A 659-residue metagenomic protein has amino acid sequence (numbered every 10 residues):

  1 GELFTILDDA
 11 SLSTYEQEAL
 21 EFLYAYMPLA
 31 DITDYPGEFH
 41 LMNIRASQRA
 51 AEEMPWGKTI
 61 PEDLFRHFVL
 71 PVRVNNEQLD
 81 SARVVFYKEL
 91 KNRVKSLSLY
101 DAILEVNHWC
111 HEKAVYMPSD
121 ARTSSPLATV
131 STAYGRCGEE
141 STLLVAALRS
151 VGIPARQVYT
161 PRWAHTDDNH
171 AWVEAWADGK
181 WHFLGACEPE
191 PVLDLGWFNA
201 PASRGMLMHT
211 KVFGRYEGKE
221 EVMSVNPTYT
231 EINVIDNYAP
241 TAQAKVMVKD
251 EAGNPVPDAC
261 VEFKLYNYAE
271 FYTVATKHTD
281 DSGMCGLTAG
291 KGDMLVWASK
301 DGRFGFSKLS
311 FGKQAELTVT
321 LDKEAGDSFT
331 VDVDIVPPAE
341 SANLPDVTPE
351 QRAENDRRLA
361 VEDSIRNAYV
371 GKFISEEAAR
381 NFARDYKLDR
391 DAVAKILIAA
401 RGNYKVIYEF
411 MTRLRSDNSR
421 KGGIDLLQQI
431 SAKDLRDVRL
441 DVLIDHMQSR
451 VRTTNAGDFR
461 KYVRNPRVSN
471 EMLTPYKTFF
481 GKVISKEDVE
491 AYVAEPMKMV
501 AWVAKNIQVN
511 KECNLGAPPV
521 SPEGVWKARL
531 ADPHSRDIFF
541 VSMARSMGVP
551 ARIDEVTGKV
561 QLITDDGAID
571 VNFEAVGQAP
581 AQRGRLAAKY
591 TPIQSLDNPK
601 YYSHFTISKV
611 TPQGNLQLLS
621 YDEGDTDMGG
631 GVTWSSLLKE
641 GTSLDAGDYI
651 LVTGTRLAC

Functional and structural regions predicted by a protein language model:
G1-T132, D168, A353, E362-A528: Secondary-structure boundary elements
K88-L97, A102-H108, M117-L127, T132-S224 (+7 more regions): Hydrophobic/aromatic-rich core segments of domains that either
V234-G253, D327, G577-L596: A short, Gly/Thr-enriched small/hydrophobic beta-strand-prone motif that recurs across taxa
M247-P255, C260-E270, A275-Q314: Beta-strand-dominated extracellular/periplasmic modules and repeats in secreted or surface-exposed proteins
E251-E270, K291-D293, E495-K498, I593-E623: Short, ordered, surface-exposed loop/turn motifs in non-cytosolic proteins
N267-T288, Q613-L638: Short, acidic Ser/Thr/Gly-rich low-complexity loop/linker segments typical of extracellular and cell-surface proteins
G302-E324, R656-C659: Structured interaction patches on ligand/partner-binding surfaces of diverse proteins
D322-F382, T591-I593: Compositionally biased low-complexity segments at domain edges in trafficked proteins and select soluble regulators
